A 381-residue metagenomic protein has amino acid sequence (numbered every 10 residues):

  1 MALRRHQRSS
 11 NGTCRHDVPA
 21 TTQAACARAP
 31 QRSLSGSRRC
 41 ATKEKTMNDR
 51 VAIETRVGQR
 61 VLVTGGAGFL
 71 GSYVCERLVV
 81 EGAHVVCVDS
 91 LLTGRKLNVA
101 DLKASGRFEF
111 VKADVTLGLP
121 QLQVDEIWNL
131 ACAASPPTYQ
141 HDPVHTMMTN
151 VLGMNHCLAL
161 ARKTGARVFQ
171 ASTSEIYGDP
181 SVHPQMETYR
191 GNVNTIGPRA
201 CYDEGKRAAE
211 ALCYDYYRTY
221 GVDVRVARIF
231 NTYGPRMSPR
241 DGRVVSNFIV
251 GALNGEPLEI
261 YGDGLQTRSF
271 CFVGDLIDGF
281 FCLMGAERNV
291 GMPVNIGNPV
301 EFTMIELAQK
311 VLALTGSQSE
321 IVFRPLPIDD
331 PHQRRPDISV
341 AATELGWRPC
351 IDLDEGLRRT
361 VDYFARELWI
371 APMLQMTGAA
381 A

Functional and structural regions predicted by a protein language model:
H6-Q7, R15-H16, Q23, Q31: Low-complexity, intrinsically disordered or signal/transmembrane-proximal segments
R32-T46: Short, Lys/Arg-enriched N-terminal segments with co-localized hydrophobic residues within the first ~10-30 amino acids
K43-T232, G274, I351, R359 (+1 more regions): N-terminal Rossmann-like NAD(P)+-binding domain of SDR-like oxidoreductases, especially those catalyzing
D49-T55, V74, A113-D114, N231 (+1 more regions): C-terminal substrate-binding subdomain of Rossmann-fold SDR/epimerase-dehydratase oxidoreductases
A67-L70, K96, N155, P180 (+6 more regions): Gly/Ser/Thr-rich beta-alpha loop segments that engage phosphate groups in nucleotides
A208, L212, Y216, F248 (+2 more regions): Hydrophobic alpha-helix immediately C-terminal to the catalytic Tyr-X-X-X-Lys motif of short-chain
